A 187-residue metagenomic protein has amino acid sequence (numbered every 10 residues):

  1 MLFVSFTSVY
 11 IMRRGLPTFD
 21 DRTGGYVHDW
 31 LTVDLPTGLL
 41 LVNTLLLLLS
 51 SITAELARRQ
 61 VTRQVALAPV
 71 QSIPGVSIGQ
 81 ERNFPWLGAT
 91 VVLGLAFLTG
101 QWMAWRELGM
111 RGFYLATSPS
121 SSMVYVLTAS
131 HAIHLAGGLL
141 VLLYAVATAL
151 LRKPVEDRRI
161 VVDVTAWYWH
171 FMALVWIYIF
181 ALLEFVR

Functional and structural regions predicted by a protein language model:
M1-R187: ...captures the hydrophobic TM-helix bundle architecture rather than a specific catalytic motif, and can also fire on
